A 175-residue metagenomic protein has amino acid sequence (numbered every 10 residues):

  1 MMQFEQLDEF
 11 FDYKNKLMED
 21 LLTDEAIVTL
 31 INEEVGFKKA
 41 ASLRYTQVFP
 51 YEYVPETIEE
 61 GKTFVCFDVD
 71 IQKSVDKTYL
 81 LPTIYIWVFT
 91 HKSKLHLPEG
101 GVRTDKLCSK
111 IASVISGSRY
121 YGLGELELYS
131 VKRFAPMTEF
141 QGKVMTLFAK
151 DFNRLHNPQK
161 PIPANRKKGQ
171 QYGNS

Functional and structural regions predicted by a protein language model:
M1-D76, K167-S175: Small/polar-rich, solvent-exposed N-terminal microdomains that initiate assembly or binding
M1-E19, Q72-Y79, Y121-S175: Short, charged interaction patches at domain edges and termini
M2-E5, L95-R103: Short, flexible/disordered intra-domain loops and linkers
D12, K62, L81, V102 (+2 more regions): Short, well-structured alpha-helical interface segments that form or flank functional binding sites
D24-V28, S118, G122, R154: Solvent-exposed amphipathic alpha-helical surface segments
D68-D70, Y85-F89, T146-K150: Residue-level recognition of well-ordered beta-strand positions that form the cores of beta-sheet-rich folds across
Y79-H96: Short acidic, glycine/tyrosine-flanked loop/strand segments centered on an H-E-D-like triad
E99-G122: Short, hydrophobic/π-rich interface segment
